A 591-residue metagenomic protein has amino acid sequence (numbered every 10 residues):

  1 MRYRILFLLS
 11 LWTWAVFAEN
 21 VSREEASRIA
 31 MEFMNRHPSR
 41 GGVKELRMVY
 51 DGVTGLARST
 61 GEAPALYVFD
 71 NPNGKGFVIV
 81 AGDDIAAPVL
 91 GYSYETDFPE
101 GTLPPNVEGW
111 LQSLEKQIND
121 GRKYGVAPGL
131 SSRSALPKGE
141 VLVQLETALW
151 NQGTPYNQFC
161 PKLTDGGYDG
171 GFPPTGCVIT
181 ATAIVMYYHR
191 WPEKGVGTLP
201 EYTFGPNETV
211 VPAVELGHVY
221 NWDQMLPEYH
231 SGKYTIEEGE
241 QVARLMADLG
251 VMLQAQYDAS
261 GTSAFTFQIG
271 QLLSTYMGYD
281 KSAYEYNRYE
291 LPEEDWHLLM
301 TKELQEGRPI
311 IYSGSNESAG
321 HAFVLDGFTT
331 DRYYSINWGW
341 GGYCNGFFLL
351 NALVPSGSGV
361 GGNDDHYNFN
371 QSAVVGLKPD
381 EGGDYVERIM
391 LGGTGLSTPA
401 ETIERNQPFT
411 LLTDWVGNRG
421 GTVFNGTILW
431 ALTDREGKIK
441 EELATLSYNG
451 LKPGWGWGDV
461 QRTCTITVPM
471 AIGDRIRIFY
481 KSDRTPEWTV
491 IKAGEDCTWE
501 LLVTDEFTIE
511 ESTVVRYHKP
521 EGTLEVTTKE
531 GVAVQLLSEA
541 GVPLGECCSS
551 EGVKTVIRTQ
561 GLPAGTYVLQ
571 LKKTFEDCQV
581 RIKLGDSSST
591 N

Functional and structural regions predicted by a protein language model:
F17, E510-N591: C-terminal outer-membrane/trafficking sorting elements
E19-R58: Short, non-transmembrane alpha-helical segments in secretory-pathway proteins
S22, A26, A30, M34 (+6 more regions): Noncatalytic regulatory segments and standalone regulatory/sensor domains
R47, G52-K75, Q271, T275-N337: Active-site-adjacent substructure of cysteine-protease-like catalytic cores
V89-T262: Active-site-adjacent structural segments surrounding the nucleophilic cysteine of cysteine proteases and isopeptidases
S356-W415, G421, D434-K438, L501-R516: Short, compositionally biased P/S/T/A/G/V-rich stretches that sit at domain boundaries
S447-T465, G552-V556: Aromatic sugar-binding surface patches on proteins that engage polysaccharides or sugar-phosphate polymers
T485-E510, I582-D586: Short beta-strand elements
